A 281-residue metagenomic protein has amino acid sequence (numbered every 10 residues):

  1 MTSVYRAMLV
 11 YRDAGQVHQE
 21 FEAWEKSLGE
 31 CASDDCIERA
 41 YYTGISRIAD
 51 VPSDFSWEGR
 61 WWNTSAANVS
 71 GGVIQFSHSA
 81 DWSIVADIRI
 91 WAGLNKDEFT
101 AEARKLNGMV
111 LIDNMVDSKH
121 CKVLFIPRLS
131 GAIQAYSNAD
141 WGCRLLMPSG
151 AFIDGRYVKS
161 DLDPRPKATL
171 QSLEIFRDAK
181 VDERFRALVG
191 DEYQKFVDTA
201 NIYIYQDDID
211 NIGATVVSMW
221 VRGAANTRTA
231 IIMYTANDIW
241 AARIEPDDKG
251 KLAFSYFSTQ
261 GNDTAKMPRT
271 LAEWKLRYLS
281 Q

Functional and structural regions predicted by a protein language model:
M1-H18: Amphipathic, heptad-repeat alpha-helical segments
H18, K26-G29, I90-I133, I231-I232: Contiguous, well-ordered beta-strand patches that form the walls/edges of small beta-barrel/beta-sandwich domains
D35, N68-V73, N95-T100, D117-L124 (+2 more regions): Short, surface-exposed coil-to-beta transition loops
S53-I74, V116, F152-V181: Tryptophan-anchored aromatic micro-motifs
A67-N107, E183-I209, V216-V217: N-terminal glycine/threonine-rich, aromatic-flanked beta-hairpin/loop signature
F99-K105, A139-T169, D263: Edge beta-strand at a domain terminus
G142-I153, Y234-L279: A short, surface-exposed interaction/processing loop segment used at functional sites
Q206-Y234: Exposed beta-strand-loop-beta-strand "reactive/processing" segments of non-cytosolic proteins
